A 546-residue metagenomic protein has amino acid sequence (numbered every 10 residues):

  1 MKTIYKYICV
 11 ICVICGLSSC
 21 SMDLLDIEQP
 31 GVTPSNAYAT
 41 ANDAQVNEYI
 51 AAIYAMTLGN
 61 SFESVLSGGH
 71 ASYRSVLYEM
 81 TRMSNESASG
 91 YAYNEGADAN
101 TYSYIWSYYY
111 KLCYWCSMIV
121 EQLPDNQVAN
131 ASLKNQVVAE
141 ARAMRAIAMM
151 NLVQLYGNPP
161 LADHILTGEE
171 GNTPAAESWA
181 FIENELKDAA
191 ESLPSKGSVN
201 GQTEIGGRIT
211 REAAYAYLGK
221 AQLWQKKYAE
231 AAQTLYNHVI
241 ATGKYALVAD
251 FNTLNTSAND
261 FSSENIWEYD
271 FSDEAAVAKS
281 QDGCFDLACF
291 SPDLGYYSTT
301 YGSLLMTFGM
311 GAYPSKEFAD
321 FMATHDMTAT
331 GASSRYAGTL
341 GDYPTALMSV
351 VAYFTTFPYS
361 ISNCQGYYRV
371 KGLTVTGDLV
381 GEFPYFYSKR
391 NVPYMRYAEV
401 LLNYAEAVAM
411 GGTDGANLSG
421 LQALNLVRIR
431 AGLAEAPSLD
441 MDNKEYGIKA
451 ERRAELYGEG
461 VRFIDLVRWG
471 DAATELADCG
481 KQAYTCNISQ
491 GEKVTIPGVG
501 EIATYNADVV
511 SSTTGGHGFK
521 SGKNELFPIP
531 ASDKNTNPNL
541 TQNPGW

Functional and structural regions predicted by a protein language model:
T3, I14-A44, A146, I182 (+5 more regions): Bacterial Sec-dependent N-terminal signal peptides
C20-E140, Q154-L155, P160-I165, E169 (+5 more regions): Short acidic-aromatic linear motifs embedded in glycine-rich loops, typified by GG[WY][YF]DAGD(H) and related
C20-S21, Y109-Y110, F181-E183, N255-T307 (+3 more regions): Long, intrinsically disordered, low-complexity segments
V138, R145, L218, Y397 (+1 more regions): Structural register within alpha-helical repeat arrays
Y228-A229, D414-N417: TPR-repeat structural position
